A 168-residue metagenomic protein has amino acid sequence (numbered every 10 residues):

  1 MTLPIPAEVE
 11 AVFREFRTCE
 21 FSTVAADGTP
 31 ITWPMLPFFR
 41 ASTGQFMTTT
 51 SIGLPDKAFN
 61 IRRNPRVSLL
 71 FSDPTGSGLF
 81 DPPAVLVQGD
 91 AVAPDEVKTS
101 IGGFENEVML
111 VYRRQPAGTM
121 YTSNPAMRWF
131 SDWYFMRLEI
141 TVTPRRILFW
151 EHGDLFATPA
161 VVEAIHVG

Functional and structural regions predicted by a protein language model:
M1-E20: Short, basic/aromatic recognition patches
V9-E10, A58, F130: Short amphipathic alpha-helical segments and helix-helix/interface helices
E15-F16, R63-N64, M136: Structured helix-beta-strand junction loops
F16-G53, F59, S68-S72, P83: Short beta-strand segments
T43-Q45, R66, D90, R146: Structural motif
S51-P55, P65-P74, P116-M127: Short acidic (Asp/Glu) patches
G78-G168: Charged, gly/pro-rich active-site loop segments
